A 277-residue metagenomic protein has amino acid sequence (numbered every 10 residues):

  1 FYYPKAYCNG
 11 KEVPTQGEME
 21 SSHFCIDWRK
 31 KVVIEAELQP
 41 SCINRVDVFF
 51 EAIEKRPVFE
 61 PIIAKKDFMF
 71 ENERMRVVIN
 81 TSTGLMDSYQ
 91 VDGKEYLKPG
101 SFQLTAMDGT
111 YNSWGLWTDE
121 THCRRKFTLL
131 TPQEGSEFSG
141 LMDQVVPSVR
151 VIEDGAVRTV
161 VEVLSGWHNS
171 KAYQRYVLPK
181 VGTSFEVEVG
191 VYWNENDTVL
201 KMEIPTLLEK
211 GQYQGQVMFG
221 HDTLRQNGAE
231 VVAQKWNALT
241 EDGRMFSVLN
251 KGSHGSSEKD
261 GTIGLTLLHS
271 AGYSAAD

Functional and structural regions predicted by a protein language model:
F1-D277: C-terminal (or distal) subdomains of carbohydrate-active enzymes
